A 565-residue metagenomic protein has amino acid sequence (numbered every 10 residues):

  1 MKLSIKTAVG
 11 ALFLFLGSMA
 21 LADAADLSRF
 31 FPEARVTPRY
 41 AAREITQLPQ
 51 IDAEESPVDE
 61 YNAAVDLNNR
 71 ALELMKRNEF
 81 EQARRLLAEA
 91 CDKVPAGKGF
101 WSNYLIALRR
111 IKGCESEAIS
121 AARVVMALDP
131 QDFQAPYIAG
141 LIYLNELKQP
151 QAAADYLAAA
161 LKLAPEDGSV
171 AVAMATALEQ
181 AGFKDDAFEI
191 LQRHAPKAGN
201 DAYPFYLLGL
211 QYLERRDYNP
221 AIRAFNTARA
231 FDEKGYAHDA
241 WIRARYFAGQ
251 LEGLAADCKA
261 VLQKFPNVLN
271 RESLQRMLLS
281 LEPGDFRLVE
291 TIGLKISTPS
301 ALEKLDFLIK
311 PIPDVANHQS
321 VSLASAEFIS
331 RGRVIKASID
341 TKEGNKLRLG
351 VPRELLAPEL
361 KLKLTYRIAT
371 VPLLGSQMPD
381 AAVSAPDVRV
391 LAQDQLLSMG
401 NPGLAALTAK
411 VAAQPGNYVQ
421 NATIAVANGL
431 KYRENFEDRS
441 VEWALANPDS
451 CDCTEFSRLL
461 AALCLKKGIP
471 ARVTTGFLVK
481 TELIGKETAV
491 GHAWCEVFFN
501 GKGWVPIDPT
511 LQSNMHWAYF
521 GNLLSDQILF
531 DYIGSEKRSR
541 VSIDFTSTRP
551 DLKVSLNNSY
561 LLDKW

Functional and structural regions predicted by a protein language model:
E44-P49, K76-L86, R110-V124, E146-A159 (+3 more regions): Structural signature of tandem alpha-helical TPR/SEL1-like repeats, specifically the intra-repeat loop/turn
P57, A64, K98-G99, F133-Q134 (+4 more regions): Helix-start (N-cap) detector for alpha-helical repeat units in TPR-like alpha-solenoids, especially tetratricopeptide
Y61, P95, P130, P165 (+3 more regions): Short coil turns that delineate tetratricopeptide repeat
N69, N103-Y104, I138, A173 (+3 more regions): Canonical tetratricopeptide repeat
Y206, A413-A493, M515-L524: Active-site neighborhood of thiol-dependent amide/isopeptide-bond enzymes
S273-L373: Intrinsically disordered, low-complexity N-terminal segments that are enriched in acidic
T341, L356-N447: Acidic low-complexity segments
V479-E482, E487-W565: Active-site rim recognition segments
